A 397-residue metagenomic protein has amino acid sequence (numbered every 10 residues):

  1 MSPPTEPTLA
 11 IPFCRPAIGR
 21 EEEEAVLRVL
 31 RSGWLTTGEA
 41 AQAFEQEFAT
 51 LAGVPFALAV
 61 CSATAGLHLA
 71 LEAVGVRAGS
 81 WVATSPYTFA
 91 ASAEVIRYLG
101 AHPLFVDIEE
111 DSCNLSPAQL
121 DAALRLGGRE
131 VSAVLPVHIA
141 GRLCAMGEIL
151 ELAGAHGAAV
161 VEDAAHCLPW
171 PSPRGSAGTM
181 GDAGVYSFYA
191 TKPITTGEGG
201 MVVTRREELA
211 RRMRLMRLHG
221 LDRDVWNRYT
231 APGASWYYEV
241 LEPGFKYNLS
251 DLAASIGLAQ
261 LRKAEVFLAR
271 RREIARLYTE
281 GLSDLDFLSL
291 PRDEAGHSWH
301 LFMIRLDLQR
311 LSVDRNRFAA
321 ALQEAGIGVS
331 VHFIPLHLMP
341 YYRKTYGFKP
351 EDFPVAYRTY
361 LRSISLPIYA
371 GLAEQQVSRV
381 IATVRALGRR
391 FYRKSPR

Functional and structural regions predicted by a protein language model:
M1-L35, E39, Y238-L241, P367: N-terminal "arm"/small-domain region of PLP-dependent enzymes with the aminotransferase-like
W34-W81, V95-L99, F105-D107: Phosphate-binding glycine-rich loop
Q42-Q46, V54-L58, A118, A133-V137 (+4 more regions): PLP-dependent aminotransferase class I/II
A78, T84, F105, V160-E162 (+2 more regions): Hydrophobic residues in well-ordered beta-strands that form the structural core
T88-A93: Conserved coil-to-alpha-helix start sites within the AMP-binding
L99, A155-H156, A325: Helix C-cap/helix->beta junction micro-motif
H102-S112, S330: Short beta-strand->loop structural element characteristic of the AMP-binding/adenylate-forming
D111-T196, M201-L209: Active-site phosphate-binding strand-loop segment of PLP-dependent enzymes
